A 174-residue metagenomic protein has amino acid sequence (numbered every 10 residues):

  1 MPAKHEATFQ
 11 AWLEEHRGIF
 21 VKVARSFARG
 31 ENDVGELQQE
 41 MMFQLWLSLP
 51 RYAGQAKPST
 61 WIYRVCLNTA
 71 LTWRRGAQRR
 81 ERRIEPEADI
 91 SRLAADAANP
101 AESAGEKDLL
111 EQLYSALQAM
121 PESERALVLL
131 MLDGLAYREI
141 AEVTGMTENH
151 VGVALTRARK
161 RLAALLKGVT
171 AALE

Functional and structural regions predicted by a protein language model:
M1-K22, N32-G35, W46: A short, charge-rich alpha-helical start-of-domain segment used by transcription regulators
A3, A7-F9, S91, V143 (+1 more regions): C-terminal edge and immediately downstream basic/flexible tail or linker adjoining helix-turn-helix-like DNA-binding
E36-F43, A56-N68: Structural recognition of an alpha-helix C-terminal capping motif at a helix-to-coil junction
R64-E85, A98, E106: Arg/Lys-rich amphipathic alpha helix in sigma70-family domain 2
L67, L71, T144-G168: DNA-recognition helix of helix-turn-helix
I90-S115: Acidic, proline/glycine-rich intrinsically disordered inter-domain spacer in sigma factors
Q118, E122-S123, D133-H150: Helix-turn-helix DNA-binding module
L127-V128: A short pre-motif secondary-structure segment
